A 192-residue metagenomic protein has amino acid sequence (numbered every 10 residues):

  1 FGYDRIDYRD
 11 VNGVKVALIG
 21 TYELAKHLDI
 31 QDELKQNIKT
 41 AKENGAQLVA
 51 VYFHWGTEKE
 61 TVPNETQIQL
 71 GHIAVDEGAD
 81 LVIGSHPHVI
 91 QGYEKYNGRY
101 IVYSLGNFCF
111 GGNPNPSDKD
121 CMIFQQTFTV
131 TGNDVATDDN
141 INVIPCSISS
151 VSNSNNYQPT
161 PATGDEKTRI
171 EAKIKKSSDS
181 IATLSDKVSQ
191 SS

Functional and structural regions predicted by a protein language model:
F1-S192: Acidic, metal/ion-coordinating pockets
